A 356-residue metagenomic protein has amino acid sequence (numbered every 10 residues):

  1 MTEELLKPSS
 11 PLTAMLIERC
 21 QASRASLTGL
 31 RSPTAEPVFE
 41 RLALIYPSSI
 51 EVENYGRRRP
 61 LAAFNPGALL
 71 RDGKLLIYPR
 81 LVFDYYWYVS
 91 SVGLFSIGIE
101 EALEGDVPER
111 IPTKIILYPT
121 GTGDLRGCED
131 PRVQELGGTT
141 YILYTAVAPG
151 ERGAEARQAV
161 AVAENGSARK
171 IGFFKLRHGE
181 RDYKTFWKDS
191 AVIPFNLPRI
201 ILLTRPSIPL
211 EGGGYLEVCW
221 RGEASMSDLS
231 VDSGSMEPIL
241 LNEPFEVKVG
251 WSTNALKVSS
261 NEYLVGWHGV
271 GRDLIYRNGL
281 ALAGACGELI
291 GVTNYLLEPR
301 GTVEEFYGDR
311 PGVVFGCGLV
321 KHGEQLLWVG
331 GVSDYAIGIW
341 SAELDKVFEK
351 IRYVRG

Functional and structural regions predicted by a protein language model:
M1-L61, N65, L69-D124, E135-D189 (+3 more regions): Beta-rich carbohydrate-recognition and catalytic domains
V320: Glycine-rich phosphate/diphosphate-binding loops that line cofactor/substrate pockets in enzymes
